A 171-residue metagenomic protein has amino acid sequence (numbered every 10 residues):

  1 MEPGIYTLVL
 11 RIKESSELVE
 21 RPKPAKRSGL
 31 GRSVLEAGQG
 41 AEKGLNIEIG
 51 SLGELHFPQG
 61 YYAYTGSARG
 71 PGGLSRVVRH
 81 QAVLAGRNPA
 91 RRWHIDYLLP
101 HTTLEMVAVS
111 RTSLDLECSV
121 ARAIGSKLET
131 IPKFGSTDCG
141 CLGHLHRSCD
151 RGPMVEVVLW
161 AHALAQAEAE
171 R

Functional and structural regions predicted by a protein language model:
M1-A82, R87, M106-D115, G152-R171: GIY-YIG nuclease catalytic motif and its immediate N-terminal context
H80, R91-H94, H144: Histidine-centered active-site/metal-ligand motif
W93-C141: Mid-chain, well-packed structural core segment of small domains
D115-C118, I124, D138-C149, P153-A163: Alpha-helical transmembrane segments of multi-pass membrane proteins predominantly involved in bioenergetics
